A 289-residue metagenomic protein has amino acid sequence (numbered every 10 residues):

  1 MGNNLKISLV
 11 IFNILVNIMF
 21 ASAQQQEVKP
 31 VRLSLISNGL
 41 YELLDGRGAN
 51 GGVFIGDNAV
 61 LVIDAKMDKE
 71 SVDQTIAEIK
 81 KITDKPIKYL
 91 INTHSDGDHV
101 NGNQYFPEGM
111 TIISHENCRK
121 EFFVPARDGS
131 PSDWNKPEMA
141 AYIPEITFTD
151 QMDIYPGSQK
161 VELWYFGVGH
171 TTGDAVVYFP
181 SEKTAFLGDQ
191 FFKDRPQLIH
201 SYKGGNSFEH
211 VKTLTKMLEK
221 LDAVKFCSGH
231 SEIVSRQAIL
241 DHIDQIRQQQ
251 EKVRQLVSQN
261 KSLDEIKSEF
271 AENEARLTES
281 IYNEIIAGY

Functional and structural regions predicted by a protein language model:
M1-L9: Bacterial N-terminal signal peptides that target proteins for export
S8-I18: Bacterial N-terminal signal peptides
A21-Q24, E219-V224, E232-Y289: Accessory terminal helices/loops
V28-P30, S34-L35, C118-F166, T171-T172 (+2 more regions): Metallo-beta-lactamase
S34-A77, V177-F179, K183-L187: Conserved beta-strand hairpin/beta-sheet module of binuclear metal-dependent hydrolase folds, prominently
G39, F54, D64, I79 (+10 more regions): Divalent metal-coordination and catalytic microenvironments
A59-L61, M67-D68, D153, K160 (+1 more regions): Metallo-beta-lactamase
A77-D153, E251: Active-site HxH/HxHxD metal-binding segment of metal-dependent hydrolases
